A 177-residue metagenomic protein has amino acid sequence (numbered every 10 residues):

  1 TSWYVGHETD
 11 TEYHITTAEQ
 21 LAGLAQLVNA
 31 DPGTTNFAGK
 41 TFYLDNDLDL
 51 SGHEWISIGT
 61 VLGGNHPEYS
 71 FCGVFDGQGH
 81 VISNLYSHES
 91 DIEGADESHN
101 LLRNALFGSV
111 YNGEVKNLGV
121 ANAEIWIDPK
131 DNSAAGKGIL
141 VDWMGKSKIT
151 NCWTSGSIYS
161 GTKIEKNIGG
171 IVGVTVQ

Functional and structural regions predicted by a protein language model:
T1-Q177: Surface-exposed repetitive/solenoidal architectures
